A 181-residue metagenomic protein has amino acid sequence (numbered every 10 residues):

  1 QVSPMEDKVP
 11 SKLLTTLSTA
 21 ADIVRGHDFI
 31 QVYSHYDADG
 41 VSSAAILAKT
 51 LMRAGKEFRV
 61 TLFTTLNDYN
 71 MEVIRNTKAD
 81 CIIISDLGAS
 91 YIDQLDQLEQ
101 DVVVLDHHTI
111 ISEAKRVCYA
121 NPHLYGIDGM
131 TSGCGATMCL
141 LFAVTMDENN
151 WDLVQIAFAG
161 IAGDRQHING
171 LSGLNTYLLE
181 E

Functional and structural regions predicted by a protein language model:
Q1-E181: Replace "Mg2+/Mn2+-dependent" with "divalent metal-dependent
